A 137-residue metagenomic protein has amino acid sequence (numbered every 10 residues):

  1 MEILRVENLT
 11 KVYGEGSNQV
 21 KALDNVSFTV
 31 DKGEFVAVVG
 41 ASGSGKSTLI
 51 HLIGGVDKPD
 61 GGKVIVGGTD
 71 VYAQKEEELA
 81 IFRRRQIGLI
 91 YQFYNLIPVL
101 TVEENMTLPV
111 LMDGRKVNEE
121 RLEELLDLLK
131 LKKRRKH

Functional and structural regions predicted by a protein language model:
M1-I3, V12-N25: A short, flexible loop at the N-terminus of ABC-type nucleotide-binding domains that lies
S17-V20, V71-G88: ABC ATPase NBD coupling module
V39-A41: The feature captures the beta-strand-to-loop junction immediately N-terminal to the Walker
G54: Helix-to-loop junction immediately C-terminal to a conserved catalytic motif
G62-D70: Conserved ABC transporter NBD signature motif
T69-D70, V117-R134: Conserved ABC ATPase "signature" region
L100-L108: Short coil-to-helix segment of the ABC ATPase nucleotide-binding domain corresponding to the Q-loop/switch region
